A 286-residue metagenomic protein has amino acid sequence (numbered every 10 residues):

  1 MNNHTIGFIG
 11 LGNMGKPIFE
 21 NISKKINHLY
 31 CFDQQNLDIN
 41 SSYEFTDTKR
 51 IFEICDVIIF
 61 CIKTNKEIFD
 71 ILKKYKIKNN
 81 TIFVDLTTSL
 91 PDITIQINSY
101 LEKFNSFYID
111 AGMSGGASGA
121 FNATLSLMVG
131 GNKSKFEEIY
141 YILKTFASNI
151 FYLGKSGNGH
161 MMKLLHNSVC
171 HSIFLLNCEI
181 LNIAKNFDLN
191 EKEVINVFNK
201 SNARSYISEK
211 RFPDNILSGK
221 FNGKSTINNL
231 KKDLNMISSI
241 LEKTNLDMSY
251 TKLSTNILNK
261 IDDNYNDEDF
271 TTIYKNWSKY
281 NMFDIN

Functional and structural regions predicted by a protein language model:
M1-I59, T87, A117: NAD(P)+-binding Rossmann beta1-loop-alpha1 motif at the extreme N-terminus of oxidoreductases
I26, K78-T81, F104-S106: A short helix->loop->beta-strand "cap" motif at the edges of active sites that frequently abuts
L29, E44, F107-I109, I150 (+2 more regions): Hydrophobic beta-strand scaffold residues
T48-I77, I82-D92: Rossmann-like NAD(P)-binding element
I62, T88-S168: Rossmann-fold dinucleotide-binding core
N158-I273, W277: Helical "substrate-binding/catalytic lid" subdomain of Rossmann-like NAD(P)-dependent dehydrogenases/reductases
